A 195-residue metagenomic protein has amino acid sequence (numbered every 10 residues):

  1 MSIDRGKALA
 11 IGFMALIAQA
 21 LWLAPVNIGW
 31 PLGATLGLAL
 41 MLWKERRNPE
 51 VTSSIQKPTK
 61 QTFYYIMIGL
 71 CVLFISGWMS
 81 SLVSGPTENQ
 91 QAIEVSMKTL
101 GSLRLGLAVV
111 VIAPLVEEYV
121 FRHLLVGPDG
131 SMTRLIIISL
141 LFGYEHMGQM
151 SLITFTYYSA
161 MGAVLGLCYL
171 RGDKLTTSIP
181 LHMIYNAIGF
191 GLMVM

Functional and structural regions predicted by a protein language model:
M1-R5, S54-I66, K98-L103, M132 (+4 more regions): Hydrophobic, aromatic-rich alpha-helical transmembrane segments and their membrane-interface anchor motifs
S2-N48: Alpha-helical transmembrane segments in multi-pass membrane proteins
D4-Q19, Y64-V72, L135-L140: Alpha-helical transmembrane segments
M14-W22, G37, V72-S80, E117 (+2 more regions): Alpha-helical transmembrane segments of multipass membrane proteins
A15-G29, G85-Q91, G191-M195: Juxtamembrane/transmembrane-helix boundary motifs at the membrane-water interface
Q19, S102-M195: Transmembrane helix-loop-helix hairpins at the membrane interface of multi-pass integral membrane proteins
W30, Q90-K98, I153-A163: Non-cytosolic membrane-interface motifs at loop->transmembrane helix junctions
E50-A113, G127: Juxtamembrane helix-loop-helix connectors linking adjacent transmembrane helices in multi-pass membrane enzymes
